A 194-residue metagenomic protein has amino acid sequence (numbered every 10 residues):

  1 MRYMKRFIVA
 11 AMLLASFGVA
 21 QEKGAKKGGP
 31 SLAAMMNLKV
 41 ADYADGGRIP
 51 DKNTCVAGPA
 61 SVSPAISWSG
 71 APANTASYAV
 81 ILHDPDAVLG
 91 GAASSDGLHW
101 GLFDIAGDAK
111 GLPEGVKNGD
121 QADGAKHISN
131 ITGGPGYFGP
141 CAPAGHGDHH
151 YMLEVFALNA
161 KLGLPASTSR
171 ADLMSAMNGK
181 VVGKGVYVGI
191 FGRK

Functional and structural regions predicted by a protein language model:
M1-I8: Bacterial N-terminal signal peptides that target proteins for export
I8-A10, D108: Terminal low-complexity, poorly structured segments
A11-A20: Hydrophobic h-region of N-terminal signal peptides that target proteins for export in Gram-negative bacteria
Q21-K194: N-terminus-centered regions that define maturation/targeting leaders and the start of the first functional domain
